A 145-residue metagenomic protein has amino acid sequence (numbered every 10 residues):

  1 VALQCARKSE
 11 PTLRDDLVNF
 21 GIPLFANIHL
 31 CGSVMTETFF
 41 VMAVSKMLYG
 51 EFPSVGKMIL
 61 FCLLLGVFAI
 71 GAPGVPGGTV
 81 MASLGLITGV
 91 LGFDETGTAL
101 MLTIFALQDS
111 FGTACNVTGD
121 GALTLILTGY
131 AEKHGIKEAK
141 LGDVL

Functional and structural regions predicted by a protein language model:
V1-F25, E51-V55: Membrane-embedded helical hairpins/re-entrant loop segments and their flanking transmembrane helices within multi-pass
C5-K8, T38-L145: Transmembrane alpha-helical segments and their short flanking loops that form helix-hairpins/helix-helix interfaces
F20, S33-F40: Helical hairpin unit composed of two closely spaced alpha helices linked by a short loop
F25-G32: Alpha-helical membrane-interface segments at transmembrane helix boundaries
